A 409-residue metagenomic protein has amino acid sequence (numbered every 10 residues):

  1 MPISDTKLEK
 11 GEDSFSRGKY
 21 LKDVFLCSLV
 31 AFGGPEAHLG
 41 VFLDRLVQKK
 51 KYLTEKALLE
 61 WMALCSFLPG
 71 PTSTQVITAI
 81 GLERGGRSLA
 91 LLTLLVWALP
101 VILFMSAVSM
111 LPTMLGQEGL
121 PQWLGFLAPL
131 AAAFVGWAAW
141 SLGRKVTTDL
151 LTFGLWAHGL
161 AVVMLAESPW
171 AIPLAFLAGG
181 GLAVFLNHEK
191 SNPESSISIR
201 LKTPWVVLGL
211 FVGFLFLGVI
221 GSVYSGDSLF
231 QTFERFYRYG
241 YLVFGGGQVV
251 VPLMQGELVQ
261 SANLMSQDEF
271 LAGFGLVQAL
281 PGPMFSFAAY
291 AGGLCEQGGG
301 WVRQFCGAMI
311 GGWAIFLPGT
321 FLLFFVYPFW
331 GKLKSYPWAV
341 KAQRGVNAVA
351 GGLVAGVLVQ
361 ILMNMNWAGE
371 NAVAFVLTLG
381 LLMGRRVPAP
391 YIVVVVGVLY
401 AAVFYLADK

Functional and structural regions predicted by a protein language model:
P2-L68, A79-K409: Multi-pass membrane proteins that catalyze or facilitate reactions on polyprenyl-/lipid-phosphate substrates and their
